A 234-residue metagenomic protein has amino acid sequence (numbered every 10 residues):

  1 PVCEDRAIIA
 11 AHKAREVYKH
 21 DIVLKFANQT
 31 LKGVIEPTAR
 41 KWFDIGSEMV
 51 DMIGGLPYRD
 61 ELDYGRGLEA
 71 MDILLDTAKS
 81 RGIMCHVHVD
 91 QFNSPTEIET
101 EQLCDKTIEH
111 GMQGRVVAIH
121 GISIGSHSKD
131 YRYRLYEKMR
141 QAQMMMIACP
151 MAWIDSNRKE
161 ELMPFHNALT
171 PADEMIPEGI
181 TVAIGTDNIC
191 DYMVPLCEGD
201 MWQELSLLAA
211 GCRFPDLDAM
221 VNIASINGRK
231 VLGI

Functional and structural regions predicted by a protein language model:
R6-H20, E36-M146, L162-I184: Histidine/acidic residue-rich metal-binding segments in metalloenzymes
H20-N28: Short beta-strand/loop segments at the ligand-binding rim of alpha/beta enzyme cores
Q29-L31, Y58, D90, M151-A152 (+1 more regions): Short, ordered loop/turn segments at secondary-structure junctions
M84, D105-V116, A168-I234: His/Asp/Glu-enriched, well-ordered alpha-helical/loop segment that forms or immediately abuts the divalent-metal
F92, S123-G125, A152-D155, I189-D191: Short, catalytically relevant binding-site loops at active-site mouths
M145, P150-R158: Active-site clefts of carbohydrate-active enzymes
R158-E160, R229: N-terminal beta-loop-helix "entrance" segment that forms/cooperates in small-molecule cofactor or anionic ligand
